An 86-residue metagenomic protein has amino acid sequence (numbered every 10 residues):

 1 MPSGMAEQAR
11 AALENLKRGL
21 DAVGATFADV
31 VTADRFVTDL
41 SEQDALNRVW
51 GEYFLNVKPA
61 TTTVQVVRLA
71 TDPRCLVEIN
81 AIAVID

Functional and structural regions predicted by a protein language model:
M1-D86: Short, polar/acidic, helix-capping and beta-turn segments at strand->helix junctions that line the mouths
